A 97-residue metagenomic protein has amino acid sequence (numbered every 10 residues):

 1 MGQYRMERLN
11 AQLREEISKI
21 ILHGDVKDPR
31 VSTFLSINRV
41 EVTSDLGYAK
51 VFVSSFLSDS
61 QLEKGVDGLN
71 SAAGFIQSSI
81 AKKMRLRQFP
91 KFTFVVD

Functional and structural regions predicted by a protein language model:
M1-A49, S54-D97: Charge-rich, low-complexity N-terminal segments
